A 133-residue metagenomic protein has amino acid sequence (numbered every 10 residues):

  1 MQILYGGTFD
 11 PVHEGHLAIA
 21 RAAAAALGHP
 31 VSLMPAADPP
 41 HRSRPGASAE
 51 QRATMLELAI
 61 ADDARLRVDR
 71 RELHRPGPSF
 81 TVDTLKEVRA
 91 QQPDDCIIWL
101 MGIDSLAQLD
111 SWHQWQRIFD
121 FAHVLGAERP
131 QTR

Functional and structural regions predicted by a protein language model:
M1-R133: Nucleotidyltransferase catalytic core that binds NTPs
